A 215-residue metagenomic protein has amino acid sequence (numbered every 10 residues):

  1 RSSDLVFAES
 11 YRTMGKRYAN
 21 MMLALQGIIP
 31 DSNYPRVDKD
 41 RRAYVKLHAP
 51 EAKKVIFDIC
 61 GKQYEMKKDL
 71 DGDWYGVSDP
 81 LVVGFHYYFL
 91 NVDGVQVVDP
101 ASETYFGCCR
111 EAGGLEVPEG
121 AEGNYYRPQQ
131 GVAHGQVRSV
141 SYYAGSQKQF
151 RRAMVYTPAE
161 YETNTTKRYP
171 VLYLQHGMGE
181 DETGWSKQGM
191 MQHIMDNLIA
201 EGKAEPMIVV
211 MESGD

Functional and structural regions predicted by a protein language model:
A8-A19: Short, amphipathic alpha-helical "lid/cap" segments that border enzyme active or binding sites
A19, L23-G27, D196-A200: Sec-exported extracytoplasmic/periplasmic mature domains
S32-V37: Short beta-strand segments of immunoglobulin-like
D38-D40, Y44, A49, K67-L70 (+2 more regions): N-terminal cap/lid segment of alpha/beta-hydrolase-fold proteins
L47, K53-E116: Alpha-glucan (starch/glycogen) binding determinants
A52, V95, P158-E160, M178: Short coil/turn motifs at secondary-structure junctions
Y161-D215: Short substrate-entry loop that stabilizes the transition state in hydrolases
